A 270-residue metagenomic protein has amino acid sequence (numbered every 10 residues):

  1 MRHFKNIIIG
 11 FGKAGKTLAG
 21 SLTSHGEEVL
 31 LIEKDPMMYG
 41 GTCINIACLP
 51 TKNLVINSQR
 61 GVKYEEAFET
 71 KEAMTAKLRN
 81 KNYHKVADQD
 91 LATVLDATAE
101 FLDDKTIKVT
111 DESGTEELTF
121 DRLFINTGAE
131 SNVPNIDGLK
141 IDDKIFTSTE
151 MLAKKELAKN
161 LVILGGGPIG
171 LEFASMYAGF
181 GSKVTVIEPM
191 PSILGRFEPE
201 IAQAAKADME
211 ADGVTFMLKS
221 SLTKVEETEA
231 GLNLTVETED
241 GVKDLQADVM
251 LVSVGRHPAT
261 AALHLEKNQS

Functional and structural regions predicted by a protein language model:
M1-I9, K16-T17, S21-H25, K34-D35 (+3 more regions): FAD-binding core/adjacent interface of flavoenzyme oxidoreductases
N6, F11-L78, M176-R196: Beta1-alpha1 glycine-rich phosphate/pyrophosphate-binding loop at the start of Rossmann-like nucleotide-binding domains
V29, T93-V94, V184, F216: Hydrophobic beta-strand scaffold residues
D35, I56, E100, D137 (+2 more regions): Residue-level "edge-of-site" marker
G40, A73-N80, L152-A153, A158-V162 (+3 more regions): Rossmann-like dinucleotide-binding cores of NAD(P)H-dependent redox enzymes
L49, V62, E66, R196 (+7 more regions): Conserved active-site and cofactor/substrate-binding residues in soluble primary-metabolism enzymes
